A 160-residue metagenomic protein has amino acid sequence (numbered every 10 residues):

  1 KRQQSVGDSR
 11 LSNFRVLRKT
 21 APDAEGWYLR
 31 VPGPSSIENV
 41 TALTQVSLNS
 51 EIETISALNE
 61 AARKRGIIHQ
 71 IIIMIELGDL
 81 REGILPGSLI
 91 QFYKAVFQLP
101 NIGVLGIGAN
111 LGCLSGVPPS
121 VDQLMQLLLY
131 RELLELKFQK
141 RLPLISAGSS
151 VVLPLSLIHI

Functional and structural regions predicted by a protein language model:
K1, A61, H69-Q70, E76-L157: Active-site loop/helix belt of alpha/beta enzymes
K1-T44: N-terminal active-site wall of soluble small-molecule enzyme domains
L11-S12, P32-P34, I52-T54, S149-L153: Short beta->alpha connector loops
F14, S56-A61, R65, P118: Active-site-adjacent beta->alpha loops and helix N-cap segments on the catalytic face of soluble alpha/beta enzymes
S36-V40, A57-A61, E82-I84: Short, charged, surface-exposed secondary-structure boundary motifs
N39-T44, L48-I55: Active-site beta->alpha loop and helix N-cap motifs at the rims of alpha/beta catalytic domains
